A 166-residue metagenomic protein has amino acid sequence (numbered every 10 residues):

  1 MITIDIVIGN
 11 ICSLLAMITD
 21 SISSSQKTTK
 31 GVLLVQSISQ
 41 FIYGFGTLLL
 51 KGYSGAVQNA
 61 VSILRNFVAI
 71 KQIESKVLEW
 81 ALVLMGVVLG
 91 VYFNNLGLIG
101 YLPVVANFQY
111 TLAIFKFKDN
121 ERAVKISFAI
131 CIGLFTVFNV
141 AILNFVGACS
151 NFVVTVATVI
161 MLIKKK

Functional and structural regions predicted by a protein language model:
M1-K166: Alpha-helical membrane-protein topology signature
